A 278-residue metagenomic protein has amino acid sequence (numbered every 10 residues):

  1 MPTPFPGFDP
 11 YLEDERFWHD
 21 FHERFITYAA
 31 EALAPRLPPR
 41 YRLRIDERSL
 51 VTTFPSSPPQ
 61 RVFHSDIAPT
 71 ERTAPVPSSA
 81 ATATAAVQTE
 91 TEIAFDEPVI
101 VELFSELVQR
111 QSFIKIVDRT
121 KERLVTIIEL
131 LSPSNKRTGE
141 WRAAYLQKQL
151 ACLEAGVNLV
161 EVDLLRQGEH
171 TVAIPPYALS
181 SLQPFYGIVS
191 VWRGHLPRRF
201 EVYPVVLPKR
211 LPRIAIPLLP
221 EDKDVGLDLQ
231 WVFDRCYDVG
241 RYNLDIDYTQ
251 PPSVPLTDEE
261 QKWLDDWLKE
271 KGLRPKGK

Functional and structural regions predicted by a protein language model:
M1-K278: Gly/Pro/Ser/Thr-rich low-complexity, intrinsically disordered segments predominantly at protein N-termini
